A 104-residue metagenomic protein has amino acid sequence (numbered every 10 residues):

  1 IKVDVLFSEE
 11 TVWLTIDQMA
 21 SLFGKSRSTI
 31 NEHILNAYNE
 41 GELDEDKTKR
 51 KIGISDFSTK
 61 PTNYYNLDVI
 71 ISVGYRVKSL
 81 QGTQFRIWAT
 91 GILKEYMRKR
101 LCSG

Functional and structural regions predicted by a protein language model:
I1-Q18, L22, R27, I52-G104: Positively charged, aromatic-accented nucleic-acid-binding surfaces
I34, Y38: DNA major-groove recognition helix of helix-turn-helix
G41-D56: Short Lys/Arg-enriched helix C-cap and helix-to-coil transition segments that create basic nucleic-acid-contact patches
